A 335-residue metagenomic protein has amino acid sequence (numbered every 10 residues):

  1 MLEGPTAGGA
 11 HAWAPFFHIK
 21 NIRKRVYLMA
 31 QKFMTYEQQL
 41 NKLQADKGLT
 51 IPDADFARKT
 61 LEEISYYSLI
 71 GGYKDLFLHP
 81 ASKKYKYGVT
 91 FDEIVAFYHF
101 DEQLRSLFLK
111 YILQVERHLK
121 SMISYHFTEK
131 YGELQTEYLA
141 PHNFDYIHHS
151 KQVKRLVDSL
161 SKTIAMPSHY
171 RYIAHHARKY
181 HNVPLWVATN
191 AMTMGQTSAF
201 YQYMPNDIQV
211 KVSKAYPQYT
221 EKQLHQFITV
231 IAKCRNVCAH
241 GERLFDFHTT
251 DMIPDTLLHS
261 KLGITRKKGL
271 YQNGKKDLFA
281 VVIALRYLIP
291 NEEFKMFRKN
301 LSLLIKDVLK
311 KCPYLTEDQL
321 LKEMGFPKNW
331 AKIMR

Functional and structural regions predicted by a protein language model:
M1-K233, F245-R335: Extended intrinsically disordered or low-complexity regions, especially N/C-terminal cytosolic tails and loops, rather
G241: Acidic/aromatic/glycine-rich contiguous surface patches that form carbohydrate-binding/processing clefts and analogous
